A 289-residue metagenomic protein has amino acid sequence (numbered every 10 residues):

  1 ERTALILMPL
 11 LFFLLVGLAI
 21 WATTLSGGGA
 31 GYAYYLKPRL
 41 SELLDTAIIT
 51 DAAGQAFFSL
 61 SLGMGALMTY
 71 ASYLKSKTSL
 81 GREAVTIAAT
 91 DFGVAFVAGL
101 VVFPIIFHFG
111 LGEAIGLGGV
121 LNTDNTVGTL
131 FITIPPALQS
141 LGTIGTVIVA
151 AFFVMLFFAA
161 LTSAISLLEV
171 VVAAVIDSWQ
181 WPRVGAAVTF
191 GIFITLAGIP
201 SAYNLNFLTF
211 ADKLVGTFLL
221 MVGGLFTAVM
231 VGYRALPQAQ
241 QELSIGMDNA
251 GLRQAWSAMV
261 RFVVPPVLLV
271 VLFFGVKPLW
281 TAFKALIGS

Functional and structural regions predicted by a protein language model:
E1-I6, T69-S79, A164, V170-S178 (+1 more regions): Membrane-water interface regions at transmembrane-helix termini and the short interhelical loops of multi-pass membrane
L5-L161, G185: Membrane-embedded translocation segments of transport machinery
F12-P38, H108, A197, F226-E242 (+1 more regions): Hydrophobic alpha-helical segments and their helix-loop junctions in multi-pass secondary transporters
L14, L18, D91-A98, V102 (+4 more regions): Alpha-helical transmembrane segments of multipass membrane proteins
T90-F96, T146-V149, F153, F158-L161 (+2 more regions): Loop-to-transmembrane helix boundary motifs in multi-pass membrane proteins
V101-P104, S201-Y203, V264-K277: Hydrophobic alpha-helical transmembrane segments in multi-pass integral membrane proteins
L117-L121, G198, A202, N206-G223: C-terminal, helix-dominated tail/subdomain
V171, S178-G191, K213-L272: C-terminal membrane-solvent junction of multi-pass transporters and transport-like membrane proteins
